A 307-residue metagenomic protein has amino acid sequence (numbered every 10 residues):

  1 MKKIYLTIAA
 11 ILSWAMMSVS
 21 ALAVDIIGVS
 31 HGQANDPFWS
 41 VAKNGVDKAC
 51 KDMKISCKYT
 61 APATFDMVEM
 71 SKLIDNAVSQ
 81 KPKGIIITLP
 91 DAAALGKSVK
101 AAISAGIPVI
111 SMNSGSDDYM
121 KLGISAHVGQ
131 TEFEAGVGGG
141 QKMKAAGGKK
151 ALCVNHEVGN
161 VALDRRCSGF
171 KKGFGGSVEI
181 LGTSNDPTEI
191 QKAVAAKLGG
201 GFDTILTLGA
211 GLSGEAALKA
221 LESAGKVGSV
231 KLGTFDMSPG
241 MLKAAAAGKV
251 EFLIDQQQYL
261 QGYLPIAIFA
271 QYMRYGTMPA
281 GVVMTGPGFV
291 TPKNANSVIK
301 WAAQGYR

Functional and structural regions predicted by a protein language model:
M1-I8: Bacterial N-terminal signal peptides that target proteins for export
W14-A23: Sec/Tat signal peptide C-region and signal peptidase I cleavage site
D25-G45, A49, M53, C57-I74 (+5 more regions): Extracytoplasmic "Venus flytrap"
K51-T64, L152-C153, F170-T188: Short beta-strand elements in bilobed, periplasmic/extracellular small-molecule ligand-binding domains
S56, A92-E134, D236-A247, E251 (+1 more regions): Flexible loop/hinge segments that line or gate small-molecule binding clefts
M70, A126-A151, P187-Q191, M237-M241 (+1 more regions): Hydrophobic alpha-helical segments within soluble ligand-binding/sensing domains
D75-V78, I87-S104, F170, S184-A244: Hydrophobic alpha-helical
G173-G176, L260-R307: Hinge/cleft segment of the Venus flytrap/periplasmic-binding protein
